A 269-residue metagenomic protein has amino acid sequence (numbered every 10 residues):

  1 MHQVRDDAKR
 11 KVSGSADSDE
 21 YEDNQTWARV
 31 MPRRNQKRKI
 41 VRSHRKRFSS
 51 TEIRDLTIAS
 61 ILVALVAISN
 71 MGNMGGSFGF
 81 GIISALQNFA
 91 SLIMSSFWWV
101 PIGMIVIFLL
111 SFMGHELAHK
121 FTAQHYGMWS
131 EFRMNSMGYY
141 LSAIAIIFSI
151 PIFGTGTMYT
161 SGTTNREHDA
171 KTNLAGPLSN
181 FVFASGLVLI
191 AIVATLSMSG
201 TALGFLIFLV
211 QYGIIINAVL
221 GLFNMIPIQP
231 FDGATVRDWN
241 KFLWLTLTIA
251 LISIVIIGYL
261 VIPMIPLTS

Functional and structural regions predicted by a protein language model:
M1-S269: Hydrophobic transmembrane alpha-helices and their immediate loop junctions in multi-pass integral membrane proteins
